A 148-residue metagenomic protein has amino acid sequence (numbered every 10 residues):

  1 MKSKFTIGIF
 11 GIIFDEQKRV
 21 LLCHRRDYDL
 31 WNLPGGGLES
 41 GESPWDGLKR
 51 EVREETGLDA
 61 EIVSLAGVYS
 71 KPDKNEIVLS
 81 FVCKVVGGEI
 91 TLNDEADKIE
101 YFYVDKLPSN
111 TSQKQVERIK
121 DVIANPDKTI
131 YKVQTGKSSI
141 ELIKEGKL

Functional and structural regions predicted by a protein language model:
M1-V20: Conserved N-terminal beta-strand and adjoining loop/helix that marks the start of the Nudix/MutT-like hydrolase domain
I9-G11, L65, F81-C83: A structural signal for short, well-ordered beta-strand segments
I13-F14, L22, C83, Y101: Conserved hydrophobic "DFG−1" position in protein kinase catalytic cores
F14-R19, Y28, E39, L58 (+2 more regions): Short, charged/polar surface micro-motifs in flexible loops or helix N-caps
D15, R19-E54, L148: Conserved Nudix-box catalytic region and its N-terminal flanking loop in Nudix hydrolases and closely related
D29-L30, E95-L148: Nudix hydrolase/Nudix homology domain
L58-G67: A short coil-to-beta-strand element that immediately follows conserved catalytic motifs
S70-I90, E100, V104, R118-P126: Active-site-adjacent beta-strand/loop module that shapes the phosphate/pyrophosphate-binding cleft
